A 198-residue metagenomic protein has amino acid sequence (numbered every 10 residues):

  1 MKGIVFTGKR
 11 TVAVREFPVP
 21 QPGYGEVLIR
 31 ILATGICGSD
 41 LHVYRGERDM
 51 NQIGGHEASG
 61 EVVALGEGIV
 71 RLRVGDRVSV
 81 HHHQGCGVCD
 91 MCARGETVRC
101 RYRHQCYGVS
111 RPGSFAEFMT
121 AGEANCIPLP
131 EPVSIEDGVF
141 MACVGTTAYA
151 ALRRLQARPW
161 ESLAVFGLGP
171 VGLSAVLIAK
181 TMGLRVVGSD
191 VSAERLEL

Functional and structural regions predicted by a protein language model:
M1, D76, W160-E161: Nucleotide donor/acceptor-binding cores
V5-V12: Extracellular beta-rich ligand/substrate-recognition surface
T7, P18-V19, M50-G55, Y107-R111 (+1 more regions): Short Gly/Pro-enriched turn/cap motifs at secondary-structure boundaries
P18-T34, Y44-D90, P130-P132: Glycine-rich beta-strand-centered segment in the early N-terminal region that forms part of a ligand/cofactor-binding
C37, R71-L72, H81-I127, E131: Cysteine-cluster motifs in flexible loop/terminal segments that predominantly coordinate metals
S39-V43: Cytochrome P450 core scaffold surrounding the K-helix E-X-X-R motif and the conserved "meander" helix-loop region
V133-L198: Mid-domain Rossmann-like dinucleotide-binding core that forms the NAD(H)/NADP(H) cofactor-binding site
